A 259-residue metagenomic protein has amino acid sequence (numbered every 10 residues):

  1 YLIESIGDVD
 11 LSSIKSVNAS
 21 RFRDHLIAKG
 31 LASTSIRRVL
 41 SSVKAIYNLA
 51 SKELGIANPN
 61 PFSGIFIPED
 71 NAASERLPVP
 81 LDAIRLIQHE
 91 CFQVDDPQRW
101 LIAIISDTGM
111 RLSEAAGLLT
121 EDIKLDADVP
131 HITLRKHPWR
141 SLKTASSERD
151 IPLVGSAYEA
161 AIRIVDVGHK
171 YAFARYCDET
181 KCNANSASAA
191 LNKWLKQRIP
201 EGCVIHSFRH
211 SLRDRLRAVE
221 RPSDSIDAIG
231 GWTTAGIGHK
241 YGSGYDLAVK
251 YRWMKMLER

Functional and structural regions predicted by a protein language model:
Y1, V9-S20, A28-S63, R111-S113: N-terminal DNA-binding recognition helix of tyrosine site-specific recombinases/integrases
S33, R37-V39, A57, P61-L118 (+2 more regions): Basic, Lys/Arg- and aromatic-enriched nucleic-acid-binding interface segment
N48-P59, I105-V129, S223-A228: Short, charged phosphate-coordinating catalytic segments
P78, Y158, D178-E179, G230-R259: Catalytic-site neighborhood detector that most strongly recognizes the C-terminal catalytic loop/helix of tyrosine
A103, D107, S207-T233: C-terminal catalytic core of tyrosine-transesterase DNA break-rejoin enzymes
G117-A160, G236: Conserved tyrosine-mediated DNA breakage-rejoining catalytic core shared by Y-recombinases
I123-V129, E201-G202, R221-G242: Short, polar N-cap/turn motifs at the start of nucleic acid-interacting alpha helices
V154-E201: Active-site/catalytic core of tyrosine-dependent DNA strand-transfer enzymes
